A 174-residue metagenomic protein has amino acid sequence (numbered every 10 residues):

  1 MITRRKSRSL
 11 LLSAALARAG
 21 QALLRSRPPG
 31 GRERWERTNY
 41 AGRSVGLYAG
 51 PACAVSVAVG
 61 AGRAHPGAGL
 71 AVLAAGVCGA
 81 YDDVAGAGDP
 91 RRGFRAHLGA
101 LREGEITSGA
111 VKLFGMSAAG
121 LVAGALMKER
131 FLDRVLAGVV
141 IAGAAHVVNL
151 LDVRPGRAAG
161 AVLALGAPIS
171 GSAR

Functional and structural regions predicted by a protein language model:
I2-R174: "…together with the soluble PPM/PP2C metallo-phosphatase catalytic core" -> "…together with the soluble PPM/PP2C
